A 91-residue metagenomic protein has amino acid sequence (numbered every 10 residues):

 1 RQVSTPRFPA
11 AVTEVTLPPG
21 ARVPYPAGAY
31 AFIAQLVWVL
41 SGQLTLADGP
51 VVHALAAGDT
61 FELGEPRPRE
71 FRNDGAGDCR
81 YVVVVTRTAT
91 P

Functional and structural regions predicted by a protein language model:
R1-A27, A34, V84-V85, A89: A short glycine-rich, His/Asp/Glu-containing loop-to-beta-strand
F8, A76-G77: Short strand-connecting beta-turns/loops that link adjacent beta-strands
E14, A29-L46: Short, conserved beta-strand element in jelly-roll/cupin
Y25, L46-A47, R69-G75: Short beta-strand His + acidic residue motifs that chelate non-heme Fe in jelly-roll/DSBH and cupin folds
G49-P66: Short acidic-glycine-tyrosine-enriched beta hairpin
E62-E65, R69, Y81-P91: Amphipathic alpha-helical interface segments
